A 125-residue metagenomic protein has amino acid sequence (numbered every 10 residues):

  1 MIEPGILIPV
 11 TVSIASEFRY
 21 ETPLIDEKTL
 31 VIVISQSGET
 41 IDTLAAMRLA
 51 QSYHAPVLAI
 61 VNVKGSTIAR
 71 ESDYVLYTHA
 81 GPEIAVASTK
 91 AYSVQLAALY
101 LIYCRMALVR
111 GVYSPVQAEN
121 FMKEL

Functional and structural regions predicted by a protein language model:
M1-E124: Glycine-rich phosphate-binding loops that contact phosphosugars or nucleotide phosphates
